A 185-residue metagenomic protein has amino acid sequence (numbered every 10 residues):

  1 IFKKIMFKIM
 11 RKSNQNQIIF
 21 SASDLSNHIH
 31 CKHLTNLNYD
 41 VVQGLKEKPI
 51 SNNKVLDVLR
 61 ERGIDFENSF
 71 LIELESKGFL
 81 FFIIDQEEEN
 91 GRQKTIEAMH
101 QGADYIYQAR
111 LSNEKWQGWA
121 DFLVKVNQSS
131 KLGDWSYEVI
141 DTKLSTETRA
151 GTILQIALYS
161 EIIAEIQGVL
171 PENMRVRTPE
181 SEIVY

Functional and structural regions predicted by a protein language model:
F2-I5, I183-Y185: Short, intrinsically disordered, charge-balanced linker/junction segments flanking boundaries in proteins
F7-L132: Metal-dependent nuclease catalytic cores that hydrolyze phosphodiester bonds in DNA/RNA, characterized by
L111-Y185: Nucleic-acid nuclease catalytic cores
